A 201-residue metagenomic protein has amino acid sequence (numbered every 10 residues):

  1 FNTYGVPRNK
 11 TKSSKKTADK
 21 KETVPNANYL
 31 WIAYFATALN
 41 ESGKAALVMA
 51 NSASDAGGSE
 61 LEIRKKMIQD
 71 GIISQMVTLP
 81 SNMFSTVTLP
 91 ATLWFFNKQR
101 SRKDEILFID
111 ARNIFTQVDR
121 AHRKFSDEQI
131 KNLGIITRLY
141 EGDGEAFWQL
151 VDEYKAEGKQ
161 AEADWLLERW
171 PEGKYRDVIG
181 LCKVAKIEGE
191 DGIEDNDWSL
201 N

Functional and structural regions predicted by a protein language model:
F1-N201: A conserved structural/catalytic subdomain of Rossmann-like adenosyl-cofactor enzymes
